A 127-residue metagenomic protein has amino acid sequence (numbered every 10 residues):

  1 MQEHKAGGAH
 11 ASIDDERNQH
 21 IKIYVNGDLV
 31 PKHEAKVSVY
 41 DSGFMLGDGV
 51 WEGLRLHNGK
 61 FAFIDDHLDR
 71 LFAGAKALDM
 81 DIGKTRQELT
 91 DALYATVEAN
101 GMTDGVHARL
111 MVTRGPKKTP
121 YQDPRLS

Functional and structural regions predicted by a protein language model:
M1-S127: Conserved alpha/beta cores of soluble small-molecule-handling proteins
